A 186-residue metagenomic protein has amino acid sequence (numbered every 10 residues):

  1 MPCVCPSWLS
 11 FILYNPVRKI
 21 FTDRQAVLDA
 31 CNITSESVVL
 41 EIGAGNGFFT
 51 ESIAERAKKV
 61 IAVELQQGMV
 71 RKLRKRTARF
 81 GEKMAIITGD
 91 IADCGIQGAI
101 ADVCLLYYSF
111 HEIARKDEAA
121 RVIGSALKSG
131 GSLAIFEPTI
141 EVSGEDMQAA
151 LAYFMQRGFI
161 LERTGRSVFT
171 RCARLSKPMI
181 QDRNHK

Functional and structural regions predicted by a protein language model:
R18-S35: Conserved alpha-helix/loop element of class I SAM-dependent methyltransferases that forms part of the SAM/SAH-binding
E36-G45: Conserved class I S-adenosyl-L-methionine
N46-F48, S52-D93: Class I SAM-dependent methyltransferase SAM/SAH-binding core
A92-C104: A short acidic, Gly/Pro-enriched loop at the edge of an enzyme's catalytic core that lines a small-molecule cofactor
D102-K116: A short SAM/SAH-binding and catalytic strip from SAM-dependent methyltransferases
D117-S129: A short glycine-rich, Lys/Arg-flanked "PGG" loop and its adjoining helix->strand segment in the class I
G130-P138: Conserved beta-strand signature within the Rossmann-like core of class I S-adenosyl-L-methionine
R157, R166-K186: Core SAM-dependent methyltransferase catalytic element
